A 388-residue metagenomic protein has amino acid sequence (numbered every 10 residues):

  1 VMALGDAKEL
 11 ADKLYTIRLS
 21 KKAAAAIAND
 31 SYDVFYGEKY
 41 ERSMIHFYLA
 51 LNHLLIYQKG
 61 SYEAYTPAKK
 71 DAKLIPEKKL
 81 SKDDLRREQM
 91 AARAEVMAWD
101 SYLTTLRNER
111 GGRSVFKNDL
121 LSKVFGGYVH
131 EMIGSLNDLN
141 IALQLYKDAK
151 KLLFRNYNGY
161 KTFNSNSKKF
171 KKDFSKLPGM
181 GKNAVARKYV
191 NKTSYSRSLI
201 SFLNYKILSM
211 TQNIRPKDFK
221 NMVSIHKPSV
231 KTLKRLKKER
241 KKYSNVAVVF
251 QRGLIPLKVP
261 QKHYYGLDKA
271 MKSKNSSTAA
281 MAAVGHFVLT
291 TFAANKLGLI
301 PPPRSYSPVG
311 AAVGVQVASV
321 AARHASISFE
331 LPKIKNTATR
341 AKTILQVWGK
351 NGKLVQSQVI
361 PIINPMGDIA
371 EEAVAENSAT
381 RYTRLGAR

Functional and structural regions predicted by a protein language model:
V1-R42, H46-F47, L54-G126, E131-K182: Short coil/linker segments at helix-helix boundaries
M2-K21, K350-E372: Compositionally biased, low-hydrophobicity segments enriched in charged and small polar residues
Y40, M44, Y243, R340-K342 (+1 more regions): Extracytoplasmic
L49, G126, N204-I207: Hydrophobic core/packing positions within alpha-helical solenoid repeats
G60, Q261-Y264, A370-A375: Surface-exposed beta-strand edges and their flanking turn/coil or helix-capping segments
E131-V359, P365: Membrane-inserting hydrophobic helices used for pore formation or membrane fusion
E371-R388: C-terminal soluble interaction/assembly domains
